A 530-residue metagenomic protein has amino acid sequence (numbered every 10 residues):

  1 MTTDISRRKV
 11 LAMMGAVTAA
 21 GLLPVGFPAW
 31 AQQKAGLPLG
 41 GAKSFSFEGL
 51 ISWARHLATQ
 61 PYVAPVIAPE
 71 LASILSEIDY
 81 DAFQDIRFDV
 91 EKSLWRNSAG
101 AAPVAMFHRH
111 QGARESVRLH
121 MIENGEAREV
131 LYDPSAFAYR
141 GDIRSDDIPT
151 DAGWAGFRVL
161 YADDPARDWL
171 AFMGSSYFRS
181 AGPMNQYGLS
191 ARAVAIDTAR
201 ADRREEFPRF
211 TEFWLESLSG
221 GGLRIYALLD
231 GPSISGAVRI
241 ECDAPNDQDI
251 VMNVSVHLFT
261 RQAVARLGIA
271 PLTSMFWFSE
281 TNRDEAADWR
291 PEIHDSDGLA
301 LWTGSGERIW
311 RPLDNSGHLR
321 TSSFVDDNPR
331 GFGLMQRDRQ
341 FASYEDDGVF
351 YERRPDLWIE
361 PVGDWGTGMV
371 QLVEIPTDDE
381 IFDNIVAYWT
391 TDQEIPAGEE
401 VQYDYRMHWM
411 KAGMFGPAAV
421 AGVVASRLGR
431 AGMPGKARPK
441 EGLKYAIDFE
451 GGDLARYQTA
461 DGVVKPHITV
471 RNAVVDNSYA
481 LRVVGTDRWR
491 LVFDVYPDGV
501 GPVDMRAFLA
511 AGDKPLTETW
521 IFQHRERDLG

Functional and structural regions predicted by a protein language model:
M1-T3, K9-A31: N-terminal export signals
K34-Y80, D89, D346-G530: Terminal accessory/anchoring regions of large secretory-pathway or extracellular enzymes
Y62-R200: Solvent-exposed N-terminal domain segments of exported/luminal and surface proteins
D81, G182, A265, I269-E400 (+1 more regions): A contiguous, surface-exposed recognition patch within enzymatic or periplasmic domains that forms
S116-I122, L299-L301, G333, A507: Short polybasic amphipathic segments
V117, L223-I225, G236-I240, M252-V254 (+7 more regions): Hydrophobic residues positioned within well-ordered beta-strands of beta-sheet architectures
R192-P245, G363-D378, F382: Extended, loop-rich substrate-binding clefts of extracytoplasmic carbohydrate-active enzymes
A227-M275: Acidic, contiguous internal or C-terminal segments within carbohydrate-active enzymes that form a structured patch used
